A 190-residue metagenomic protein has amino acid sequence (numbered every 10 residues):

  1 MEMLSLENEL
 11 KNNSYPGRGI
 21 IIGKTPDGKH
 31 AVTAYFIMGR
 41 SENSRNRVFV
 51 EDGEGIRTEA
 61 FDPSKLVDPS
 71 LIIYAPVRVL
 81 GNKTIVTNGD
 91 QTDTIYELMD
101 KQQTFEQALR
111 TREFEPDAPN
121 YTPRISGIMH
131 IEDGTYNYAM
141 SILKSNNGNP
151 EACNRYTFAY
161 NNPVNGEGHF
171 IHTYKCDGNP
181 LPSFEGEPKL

Functional and structural regions predicted by a protein language model:
M1-L190: Conserved short alpha-helical segments that host acidic/polar catalytic motifs at enzyme active sites
